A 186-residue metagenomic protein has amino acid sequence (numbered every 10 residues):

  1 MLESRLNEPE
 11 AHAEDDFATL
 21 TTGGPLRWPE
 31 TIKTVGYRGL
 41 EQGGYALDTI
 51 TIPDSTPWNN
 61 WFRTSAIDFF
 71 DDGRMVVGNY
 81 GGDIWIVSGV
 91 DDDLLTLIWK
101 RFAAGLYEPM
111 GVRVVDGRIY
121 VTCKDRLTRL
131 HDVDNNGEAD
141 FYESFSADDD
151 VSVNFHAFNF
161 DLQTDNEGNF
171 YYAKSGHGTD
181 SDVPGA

Functional and structural regions predicted by a protein language model:
M1-W28: Extended acidic/polar, glycine-enriched regions that form or flank non-catalytic beta-rich accessory modules
K33-A186: Beta-propeller blade termini and top-face loops
